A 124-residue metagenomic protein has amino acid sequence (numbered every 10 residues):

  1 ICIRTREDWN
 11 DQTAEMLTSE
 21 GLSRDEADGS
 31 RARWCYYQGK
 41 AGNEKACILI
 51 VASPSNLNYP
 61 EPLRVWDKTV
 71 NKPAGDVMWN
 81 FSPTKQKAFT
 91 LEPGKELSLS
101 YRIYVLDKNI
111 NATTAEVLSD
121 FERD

Functional and structural regions predicted by a protein language model:
I1, A46, L99: Short beta-strand/loop motifs in extracellular/secreted proteins, especially within beta-sandwich accessory domains
I1-S19: Acidic (Asp/Glu-rich), glycine- and aromatic
M16-D76: Glycine-rich active-site loops that engage anionic ligands at enzyme catalytic sites
L49-D124: Beta-strand-rich recognition/accessory modules
